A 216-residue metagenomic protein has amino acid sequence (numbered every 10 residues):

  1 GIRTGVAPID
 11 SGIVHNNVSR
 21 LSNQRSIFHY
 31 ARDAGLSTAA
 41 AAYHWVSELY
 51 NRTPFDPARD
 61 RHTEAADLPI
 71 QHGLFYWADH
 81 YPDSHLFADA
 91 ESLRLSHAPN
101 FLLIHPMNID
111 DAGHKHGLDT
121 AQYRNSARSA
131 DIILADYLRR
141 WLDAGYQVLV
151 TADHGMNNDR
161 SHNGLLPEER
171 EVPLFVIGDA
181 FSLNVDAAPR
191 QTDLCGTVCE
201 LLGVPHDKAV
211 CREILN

Functional and structural regions predicted by a protein language model:
G1-H97, E200, R212-N216: Active-site-proximal alpha/beta segments of enzymes that process anionic O-linked groups
R3-T4, G164-P205: Substrate-binding rim/cap in mid-to-C-terminal beta-strand-loop elements of soluble/periplasmic
V18-S22, H80-S84, A121-R128, A188-T192: Soluble non-cytosolic domains of exported or imported proteins
T38-A42, F101-H105, L149-V150, F175-V176: Structural recognition of the beta-strand scaffold that forms the well-ordered cores of secreted hydrolase catalytic
H44, M107, H154-M156: Catalytic metal-binding/acid-base residues of hydrolase active sites
S47-R52, D110-H114, N157-R160: Short catalytic/ligand-binding loop motif for oxyanion handling, primarily in non-cytosolic enzymes, centered on
A88-D136: Active-site His/acidic residue clusters
R128-E168, L174, V198: Metal-dependent active-site segment of extracytoplasmic phospho-/sulfohydrolases and closely related
